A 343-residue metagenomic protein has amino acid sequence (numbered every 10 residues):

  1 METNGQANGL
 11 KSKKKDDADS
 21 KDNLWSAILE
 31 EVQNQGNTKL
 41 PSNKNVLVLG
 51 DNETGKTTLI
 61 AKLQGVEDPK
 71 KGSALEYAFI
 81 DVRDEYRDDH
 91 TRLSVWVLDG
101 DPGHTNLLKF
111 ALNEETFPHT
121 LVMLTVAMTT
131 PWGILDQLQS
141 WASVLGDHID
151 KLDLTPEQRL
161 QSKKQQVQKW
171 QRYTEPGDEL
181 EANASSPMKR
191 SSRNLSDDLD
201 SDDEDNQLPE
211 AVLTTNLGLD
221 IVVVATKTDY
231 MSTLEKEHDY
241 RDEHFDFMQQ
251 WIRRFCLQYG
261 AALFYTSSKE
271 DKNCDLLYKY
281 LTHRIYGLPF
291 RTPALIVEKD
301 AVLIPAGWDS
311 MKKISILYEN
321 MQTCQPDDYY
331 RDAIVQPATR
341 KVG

Functional and structural regions predicted by a protein language model:
M1-D51, F79-R83, R92-S94, H104-E115: Short, flexible boundary segments at extreme N-termini or domain junctions of P-loop NTPases and their
A27-P41, A61-N106, D203-L208, L295-E298: Switch I (effector-binding) loop of TRAFAC-class P-loop GTPase G-domains
Q35-K39, L59-V66, K71-L75, N106-L112 (+6 more regions): Short coil/turn segments at secondary-structure boundaries
K44-Q64: Glycine-rich phosphate-binding P-loop
T105-P156, K163-D198: Inter-motif core of Ras-like GTPase G domains
H119-L124, T155-K163, D178, A182 (+4 more regions): Conserved beta-strand/loop subsegment of P-loop NTPase cores
L135, L152-Q158, L213, Y280-P337: A eukaryotic "domain-to-IDR transition" signal
D220-V222, Y230-K312: Canonical P-loop GTPase G-domain recognition
